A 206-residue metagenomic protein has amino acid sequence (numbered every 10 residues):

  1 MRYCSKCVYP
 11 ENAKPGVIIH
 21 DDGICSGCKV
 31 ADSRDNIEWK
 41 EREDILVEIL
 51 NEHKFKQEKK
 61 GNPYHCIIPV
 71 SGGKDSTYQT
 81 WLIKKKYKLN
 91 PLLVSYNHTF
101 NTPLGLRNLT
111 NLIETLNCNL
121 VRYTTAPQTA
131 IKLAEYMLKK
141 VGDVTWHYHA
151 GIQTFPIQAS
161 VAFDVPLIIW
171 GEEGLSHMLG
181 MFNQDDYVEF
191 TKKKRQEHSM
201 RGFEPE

Functional and structural regions predicted by a protein language model:
M1-C66, L82-E206: Nucleotide-activated chemistry modules centered on ATP-dependent adenylation/adenylyltransferase
C66-D75: Short, glycine-rich nucleotide/cofactor-binding loops
Y78-Q79: Hydrophobic positions on the alpha1 helix immediately C-terminal to the Walker A/P-loop
